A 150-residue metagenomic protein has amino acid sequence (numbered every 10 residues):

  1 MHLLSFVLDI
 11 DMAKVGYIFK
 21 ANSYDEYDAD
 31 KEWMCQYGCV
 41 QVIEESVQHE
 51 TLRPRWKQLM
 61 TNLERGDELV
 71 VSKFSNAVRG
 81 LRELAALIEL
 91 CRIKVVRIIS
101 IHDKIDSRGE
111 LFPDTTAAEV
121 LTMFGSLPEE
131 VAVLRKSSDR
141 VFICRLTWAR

Functional and structural regions predicted by a protein language model:
M1-A13: Intrinsically disordered, low-complexity and often Lys/Arg-enriched segments
F19-E26, S46-K57, S72-A85, K104-G109: Acidic, metal-coordinating catalytic cores used for nucleic-acid/nucleotide bond scission and strand-transfer chemistry
A21, C91-R150: Phosphate/pyrophosphate-binding and catalytic-coupling "lid/hinge/switch" segments at subdomain interfaces
D25-C35: Short, solvent-exposed amphipathic alpha-helices that sit in or adjacent to ligand/effector-binding or catalytic
C35-S46: Short beta-strand elements in bilobed, periplasmic/extracellular small-molecule ligand-binding domains
R82-E89, V95: Amphipathic helical hotspot of TIR/SEFIR-family domains
